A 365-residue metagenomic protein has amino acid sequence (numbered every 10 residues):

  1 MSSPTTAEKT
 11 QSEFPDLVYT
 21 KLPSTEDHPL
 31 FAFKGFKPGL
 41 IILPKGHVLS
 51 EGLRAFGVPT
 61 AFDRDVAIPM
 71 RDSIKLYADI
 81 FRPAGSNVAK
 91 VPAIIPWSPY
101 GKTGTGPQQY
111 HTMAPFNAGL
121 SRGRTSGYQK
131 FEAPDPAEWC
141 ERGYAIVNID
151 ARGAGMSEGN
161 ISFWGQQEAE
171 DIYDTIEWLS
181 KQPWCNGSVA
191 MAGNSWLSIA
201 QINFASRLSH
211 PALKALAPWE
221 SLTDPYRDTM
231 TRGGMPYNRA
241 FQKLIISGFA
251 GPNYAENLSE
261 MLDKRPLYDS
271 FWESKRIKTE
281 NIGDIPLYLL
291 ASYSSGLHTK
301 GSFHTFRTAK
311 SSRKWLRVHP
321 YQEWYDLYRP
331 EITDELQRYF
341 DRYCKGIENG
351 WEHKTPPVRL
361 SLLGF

Functional and structural regions predicted by a protein language model:
S2-R64, P69-I74, S86, I285 (+2 more regions): Alpha/beta-hydrolase-fold serine-hydrolase catalytic core, especially in secreted/extracellular enzymes
R71-A84, A93: A short loop-to-beta-strand scaffold at the N-terminal edge of the catalytic core in hydrolase folds
A78-D79, A89-G101: Short beta-strand element of the alpha/beta-hydrolase
G127-Q129, G155-I172, W324-I332: Catalytic nucleophile-loop/oxyanion-hole region of alpha/beta-hydrolase and closely related hydrolase-like folds
F131, E141, F163-P183: Alpha/beta-hydrolase active-site loop
P136-M156: Conserved alpha/beta-hydrolase
E170, E177-F249: Primarily recognizes the serine-hydrolase "nucleophile elbow" in alpha/beta-hydrolase and SGNH/GDSL folds
G283, Y288-A291: Short beta-strand/loop motif that positions the catalytic acidic residue of the alpha/beta-hydrolase fold
